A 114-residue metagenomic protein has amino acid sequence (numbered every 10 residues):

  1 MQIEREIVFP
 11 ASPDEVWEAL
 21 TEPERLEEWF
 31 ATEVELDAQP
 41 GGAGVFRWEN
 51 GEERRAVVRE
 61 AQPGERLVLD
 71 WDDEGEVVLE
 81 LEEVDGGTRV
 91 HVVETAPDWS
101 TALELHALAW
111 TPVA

Functional and structural regions predicted by a protein language model:
M1-E35: Hydrophobic ligand-binding cavity/cleft-lining segments
V8, A56-V58, H106: Residue-level detection of beta-strand scaffold positions
D14, E18, E60, T101: Replace "anionic and nucleotidyl ligands
R25-E27, R66, A107-L108: Short amphipathic alpha-helical segments with coiled-coil-like heptad repeat character
V34-D98: Hydrophobic-ligand binding "helix-grip"
T95-A114: A conserved amphipathic terminal alpha-helix motif
